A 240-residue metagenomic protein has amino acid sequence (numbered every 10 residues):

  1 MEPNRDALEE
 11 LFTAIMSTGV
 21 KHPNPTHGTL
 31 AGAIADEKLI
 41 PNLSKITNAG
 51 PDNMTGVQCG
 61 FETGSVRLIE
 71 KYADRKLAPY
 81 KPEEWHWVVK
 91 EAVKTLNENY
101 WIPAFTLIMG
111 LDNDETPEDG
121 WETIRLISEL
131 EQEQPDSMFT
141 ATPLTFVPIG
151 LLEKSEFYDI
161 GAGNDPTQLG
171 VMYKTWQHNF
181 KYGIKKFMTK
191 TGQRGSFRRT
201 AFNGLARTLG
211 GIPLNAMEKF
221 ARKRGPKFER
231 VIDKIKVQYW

Functional and structural regions predicted by a protein language model:
M1-I102, M109-L111: Conserved SAM/AdoMet-binding glycine-rich loop
D6, E62-D74, L107-E118, Q134-N203: Flexible glycine/acidic-rich beta-alpha junction loops that bind and position SAM and/or redox cofactors in anaerobic
N42, L111-L130: Catalytic cores of alpha/beta
C59, I127, A141: Conserved, mostly hydrophobic/aromatic
W85, I124-D136, F146-P148: C-terminal, active-site-flanking charged/polar segments
T175-W240: Radical SAM enzyme core and accessory elements
